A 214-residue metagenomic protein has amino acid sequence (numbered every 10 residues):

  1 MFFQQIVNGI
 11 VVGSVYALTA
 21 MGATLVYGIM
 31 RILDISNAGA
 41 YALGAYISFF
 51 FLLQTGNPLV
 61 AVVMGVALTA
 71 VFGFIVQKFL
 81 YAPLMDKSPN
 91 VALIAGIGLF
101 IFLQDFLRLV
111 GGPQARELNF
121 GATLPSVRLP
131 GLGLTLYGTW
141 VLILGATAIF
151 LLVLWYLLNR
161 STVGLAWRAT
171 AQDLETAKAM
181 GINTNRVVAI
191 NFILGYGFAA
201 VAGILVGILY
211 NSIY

Functional and structural regions predicted by a protein language model:
M1-N8, Q54-V63, L84-K87, R128-I143 (+1 more regions): Interfacial loop-to-helix junctions that mark the boundaries of transmembrane helices in multi-pass membrane
F2-L53, I75-K87, V91: Single transmembrane alpha-helix segments in multi-pass membrane proteins
Y16-A20, A40, G44, S48 (+12 more regions): Alpha-helical transmembrane segments in multi-pass membrane proteins
A20-I29, S48, F72-G73, Q77-K78 (+6 more regions): Alpha-helical transmembrane segments of polytopic integral membrane proteins, especially the permease/helical cores
F51-T55, L84, V110-Q114, V153-R160 (+1 more regions): Helix-loop junctions at the membrane-solvent interface of multi-pass transporters, primarily the C-terminal
G56-L99, F106: Alpha-helical transmembrane segments within multi-pass membrane transporters and channels
I97, I101-P130: Extracellular/periplasmic helix-loop junction at the C-terminal end of a transmembrane helix in multi-pass membrane
G133-Y214: Helix-loop-helix "hairpin" substructures at the membrane interface of multi-pass membrane proteins
